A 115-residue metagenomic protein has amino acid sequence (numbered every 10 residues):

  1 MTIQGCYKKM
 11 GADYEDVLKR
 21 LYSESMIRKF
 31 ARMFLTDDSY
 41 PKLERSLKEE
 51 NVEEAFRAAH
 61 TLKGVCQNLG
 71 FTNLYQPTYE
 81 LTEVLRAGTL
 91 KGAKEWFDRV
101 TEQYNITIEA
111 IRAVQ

Functional and structural regions predicted by a protein language model:
M1, S23-E24, F71-Y75: Short, structured coil/loop segments at alpha-helix boundaries
I3-G5: Intrinsically disordered or compositionally simple regulatory linkers and C-terminal tails in signal-transduction
G11-T61, K91-Q115: Long, amphipathic alpha-helical coiled-coil segments characteristic of histidine-phosphotransfer scaffolds
S39, N51, A55-A58, C66-R86: Short, well-ordered alpha-helical segments that carry or flank key catalytic/ligand-binding motifs at enzyme/regulatory
